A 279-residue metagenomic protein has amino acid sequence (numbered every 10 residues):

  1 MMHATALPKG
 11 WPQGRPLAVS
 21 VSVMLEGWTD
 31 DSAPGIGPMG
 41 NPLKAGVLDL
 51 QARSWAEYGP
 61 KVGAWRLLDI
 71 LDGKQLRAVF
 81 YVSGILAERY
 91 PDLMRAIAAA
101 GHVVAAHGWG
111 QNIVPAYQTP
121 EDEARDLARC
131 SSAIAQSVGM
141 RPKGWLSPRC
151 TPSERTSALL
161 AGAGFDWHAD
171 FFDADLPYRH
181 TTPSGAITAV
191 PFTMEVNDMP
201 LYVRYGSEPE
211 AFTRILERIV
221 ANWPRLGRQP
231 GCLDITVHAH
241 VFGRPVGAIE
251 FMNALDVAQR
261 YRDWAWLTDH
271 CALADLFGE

Functional and structural regions predicted by a protein language model:
M1-G144, R149-T188, T213-I235, V241-E279: Catalytic alpha-helical scaffold of carbohydrate-active enzymes acting on polysaccharides/glycoconjugates
P191-N222: A conserved mid-domain beta-alpha-beta active-site/ligand-binding segment of alpha/beta enzyme cores
